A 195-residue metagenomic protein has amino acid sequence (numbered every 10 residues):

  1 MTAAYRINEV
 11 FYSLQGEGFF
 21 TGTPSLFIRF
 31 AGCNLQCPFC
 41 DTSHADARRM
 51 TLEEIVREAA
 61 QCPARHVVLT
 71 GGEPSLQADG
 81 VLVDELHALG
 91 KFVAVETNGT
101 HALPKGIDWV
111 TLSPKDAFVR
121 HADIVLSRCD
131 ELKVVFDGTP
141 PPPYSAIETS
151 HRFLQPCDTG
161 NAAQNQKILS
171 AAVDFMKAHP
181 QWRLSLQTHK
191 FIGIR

Functional and structural regions predicted by a protein language model:
M1-A31, Q36-F39, R183, I192-I194: Flexible, acidic/Gly-rich N-terminal and inter-domain linker regions that tether and position cofactor-handling modules
M1-T2, I7-N8, S13-F20, V56 (+5 more regions): Short, well-ordered helical secondary-structure segments
T2, A31-C33, E58, A146-T149: Short amphipathic alpha-helical segments, especially helix-boundary/capping motifs
A3-V10, L14-E17, G32, T51 (+4 more regions): Residue-level signal for well-ordered alpha-helical segments
R6, R29, R48-R49, R57 (+6 more regions): Arginine residue identity/basic-tract feature
N8-Y12, P24-F27, L35-D108: Conserved Radical SAM active-site core
S75-R195: Conserved AdoMet/S-adenosylmethionine-binding subsite of the radical SAM
